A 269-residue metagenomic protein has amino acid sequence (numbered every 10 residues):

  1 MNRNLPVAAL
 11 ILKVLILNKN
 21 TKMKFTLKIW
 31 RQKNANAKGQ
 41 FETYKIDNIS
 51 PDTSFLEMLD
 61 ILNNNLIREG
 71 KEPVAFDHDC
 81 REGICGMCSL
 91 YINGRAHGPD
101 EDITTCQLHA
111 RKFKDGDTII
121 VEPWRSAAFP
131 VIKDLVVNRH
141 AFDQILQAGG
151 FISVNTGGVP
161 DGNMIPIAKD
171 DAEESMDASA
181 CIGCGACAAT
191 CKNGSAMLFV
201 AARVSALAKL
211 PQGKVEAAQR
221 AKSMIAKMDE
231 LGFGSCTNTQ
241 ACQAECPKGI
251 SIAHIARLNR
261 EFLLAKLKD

Functional and structural regions predicted by a protein language model:
R3-L5, L12, L17: Short hydrophobic targeting helices and cationic amphipathic motifs that mediate membrane/organellar targeting
M23-T43: Eukaryote-biased recognition of intrinsically disordered, low-complexity regulatory segments
W30, D47, I92-G94: Short strand-turn-strand beta-turns centered on an Asx-Gly dipeptide
E42-T53: Short, contiguous acidic and Ser/Thr-rich linear segments
T53-E72, I120-D269: Ferredoxin-type iron-sulfur electron-transfer modules in oxidoreductases and energy-metabolism complexes
A75-M87: Short, structured protein-protein interaction patches enriched in aromatics and acidic/basic residues, typified by
I92-G116, V121: Glycine-rich phosphate/adenylate-binding loop and adjacent beta-alpha elements of nucleotide- or dinucleotide-binding
